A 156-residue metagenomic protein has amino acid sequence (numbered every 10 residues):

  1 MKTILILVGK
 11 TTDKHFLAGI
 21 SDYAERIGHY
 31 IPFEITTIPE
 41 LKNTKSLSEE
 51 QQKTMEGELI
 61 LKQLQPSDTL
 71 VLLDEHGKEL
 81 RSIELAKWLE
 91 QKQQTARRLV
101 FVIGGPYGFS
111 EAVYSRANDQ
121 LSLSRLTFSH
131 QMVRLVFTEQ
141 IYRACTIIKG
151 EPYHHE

Functional and structural regions predicted by a protein language model:
M1-I27: N-terminal beta1-alpha1 ligand-phosphate binding loop
K2, R97-V102: Loop/turn-to-beta-strand initiation segments
I6-V8, T36-I38, V102: Short hydrophobic segments within beta-strands
T11, E75-K78, G105-G108: Short glycine-rich anion-binding loops that position phosphate/pyrophosphate groups of nucleotides and phosphorylated
L17, S21-A24, T54-G57, E111: Short, surface-exposed alpha-helical segments at coil->helix boundaries
L17-I20, S82-A86, Y114, R134: Conserved strand-to-helix beginnings and helix N-cap segments that scaffold or border functional pockets
P32-F33, T37-R97: S-adenosyl-L-methionine/SAH cofactor-binding core of RNA-modifying enzymes
E111-H155: Structured adenosyl-cofactor binding patch, chiefly the S-adenosyl-L-methionine
